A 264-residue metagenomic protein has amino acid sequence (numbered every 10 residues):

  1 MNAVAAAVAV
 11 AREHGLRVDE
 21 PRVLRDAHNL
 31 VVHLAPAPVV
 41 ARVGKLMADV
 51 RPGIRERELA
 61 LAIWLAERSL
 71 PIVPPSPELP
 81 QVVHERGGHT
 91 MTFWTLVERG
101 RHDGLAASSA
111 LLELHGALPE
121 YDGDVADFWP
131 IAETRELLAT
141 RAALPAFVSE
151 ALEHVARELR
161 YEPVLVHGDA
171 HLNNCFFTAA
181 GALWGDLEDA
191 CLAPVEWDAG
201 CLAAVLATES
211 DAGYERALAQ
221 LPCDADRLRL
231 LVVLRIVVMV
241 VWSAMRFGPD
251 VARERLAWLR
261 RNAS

Functional and structural regions predicted by a protein language model:
M1-V18: Juxta-kinase regulatory segment immediately upstream of eukaryotic protein kinase catalytic domains
V4, R42-R86, R101-L114: A conserved alpha-helical element in kinase catalytic cores
H14-A35: ATP-binding glycine-rich phosphate-binding loop
N29-A35, V40-A41, P75, E153-A199: Active-site acidic catalytic loop and adjacent metal/ATP-binding pocket of ATP-dependent phosphoryl transfer enzymes
K45, F128-A139, A143, V241-S264: ATP/Mg2+ or Mg2+-diphosphate-binding catalytic cores that bind nucleotide phosphates or diphosphates via glycine-rich
G87-R99: Conserved short submotifs of the Hanks-type protein kinase catalytic core that shape the nucleotide-binding pocket
L96-F147, Y161-P163, L192: A cross-family kinase active-site recognition segment
V195-C223, V233-V251: Active-site activation/catalytic loop segments of kinase-like enzymes and analogous catalytic loops in related
